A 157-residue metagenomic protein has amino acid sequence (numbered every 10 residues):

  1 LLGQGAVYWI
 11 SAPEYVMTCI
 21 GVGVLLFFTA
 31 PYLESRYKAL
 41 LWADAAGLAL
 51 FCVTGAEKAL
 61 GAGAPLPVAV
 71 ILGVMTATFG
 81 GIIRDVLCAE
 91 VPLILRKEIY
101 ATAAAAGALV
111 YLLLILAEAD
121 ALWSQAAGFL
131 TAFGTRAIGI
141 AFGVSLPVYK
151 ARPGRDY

Functional and structural regions predicted by a protein language model:
L1, V24-Y37, I82-P92, A137-K150: C-terminal ends of transmembrane helices
L1-L2, I71, M75, F79-C88 (+1 more regions): Short, structured motif recognition centered on aromatic/hydrophobic residues
L2-S11, T54-V68, L113-S124: Helix-coil boundary and interhelical linker segments in multi-pass alpha-helical membrane proteins
V7-G21, P65-A77: Structural signature of hydrophobic alpha-helical transmembrane segments
A12-M17, Y37-L48, L72, I94-A103 (+1 more regions): Cytoplasmic-side transmembrane-helix entry/capping segments in multi-pass membrane proteins
T18-K58: Ordered, amphipathic secondary-structure segments that act as subunit-interaction surfaces in large macromolecular
G23, L50-T54, C88, A106-L112: Hydrophobic, membrane-inserted alpha-helices
Q125-I138: Small-residue-rich transmembrane alpha-helices that serve as helix-helix interface/gating elements in multipass
